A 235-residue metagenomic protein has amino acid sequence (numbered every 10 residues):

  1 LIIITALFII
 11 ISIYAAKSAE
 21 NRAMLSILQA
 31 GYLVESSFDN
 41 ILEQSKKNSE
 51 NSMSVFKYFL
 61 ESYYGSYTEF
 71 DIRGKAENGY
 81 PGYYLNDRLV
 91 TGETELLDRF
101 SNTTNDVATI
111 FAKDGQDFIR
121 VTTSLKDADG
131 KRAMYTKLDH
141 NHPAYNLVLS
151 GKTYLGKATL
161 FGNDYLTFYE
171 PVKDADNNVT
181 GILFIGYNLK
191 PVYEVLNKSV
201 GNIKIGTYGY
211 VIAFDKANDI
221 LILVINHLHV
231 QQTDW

Functional and structural regions predicted by a protein language model:
L1-N21, L25: Extreme N-terminal signal-anchor transmembrane helix of membrane signaling/transducer proteins, especially in bacteria
K17-A19, P191-N202: Membrane-interface helix-start motif
I27-Y64: N-terminal alpha-helical signal peptides/signal-anchor transmembrane segments
L28, T94-L97, Y169, Y193 (+1 more regions): Extracytoplasmic/secreted envelope proteins and their assembly/folding machinery, especially bacterial periplasmic
M53, K57, L97-T104, V200-G206: Short regulatory alpha-helical segment in sensory/regulatory domains of signaling proteins that mediates
G65-S150, K157-L160, A217-W235: Extracellular/periplasmic ligand-sensing ectodomains of membrane signal-transduction proteins
G82-L89, N163-L196, L223-N226: Conserved beta-strands of PAS-like sensory domains
N105, K152, T207-Y210: A short helix-to-beta-strand capping loop
